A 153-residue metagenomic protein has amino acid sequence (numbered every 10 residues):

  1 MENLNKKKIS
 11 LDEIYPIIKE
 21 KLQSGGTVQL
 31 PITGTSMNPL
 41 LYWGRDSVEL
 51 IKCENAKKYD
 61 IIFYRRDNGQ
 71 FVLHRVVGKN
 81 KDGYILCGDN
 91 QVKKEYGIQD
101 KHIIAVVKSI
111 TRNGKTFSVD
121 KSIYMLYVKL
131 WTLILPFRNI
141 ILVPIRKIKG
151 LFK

Functional and structural regions predicted by a protein language model:
M1-K153: Extended hydrophobic leader/signal-anchor segments used for secretion and membrane insertion
